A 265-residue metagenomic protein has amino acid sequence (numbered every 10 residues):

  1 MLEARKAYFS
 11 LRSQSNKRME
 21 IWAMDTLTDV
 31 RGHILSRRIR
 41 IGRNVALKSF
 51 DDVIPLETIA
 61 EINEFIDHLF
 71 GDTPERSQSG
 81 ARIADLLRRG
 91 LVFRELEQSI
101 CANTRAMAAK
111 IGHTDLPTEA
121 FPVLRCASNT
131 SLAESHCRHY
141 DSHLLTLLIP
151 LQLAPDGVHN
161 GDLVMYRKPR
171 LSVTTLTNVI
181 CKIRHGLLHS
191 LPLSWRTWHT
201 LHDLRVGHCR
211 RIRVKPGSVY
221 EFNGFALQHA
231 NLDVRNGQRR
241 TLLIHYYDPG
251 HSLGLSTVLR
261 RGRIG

Functional and structural regions predicted by a protein language model:
M1-T104, S218, G254-G265: N-terminal auxiliary "cap/dimerization" subdomain that precedes the catalytic jelly-roll/cupin core of mononuclear
R5-F9, N16-R18, F70-T73, A133-R138 (+4 more regions): Soluble, non-transmembrane catalytic domains of enzymes that act on hydrophobic metabolites at membranes
V45, L144, R239-T241: Short hydrophobic/aromatic beta-strand or adjacent loop that forms the aromatic wall/cage of a ligand/substrate-binding
I111-V123: A short coil-to-beta-strand element that immediately follows conserved catalytic motifs
P122, L147-I149, L242-Y246: A structural signal for short, well-ordered beta-strand segments
R125-A127: Flexible, solvent-exposed coil segments and beta strand-coil junctions, predominantly the extracellular/periplasmic
N129-P216: Catalytic core of non-heme Fe(II) oxygenases with the double-stranded beta-helix
T174, N178, H185-G265: Catalytic core of Fe(II)/2-oxoglutarate
